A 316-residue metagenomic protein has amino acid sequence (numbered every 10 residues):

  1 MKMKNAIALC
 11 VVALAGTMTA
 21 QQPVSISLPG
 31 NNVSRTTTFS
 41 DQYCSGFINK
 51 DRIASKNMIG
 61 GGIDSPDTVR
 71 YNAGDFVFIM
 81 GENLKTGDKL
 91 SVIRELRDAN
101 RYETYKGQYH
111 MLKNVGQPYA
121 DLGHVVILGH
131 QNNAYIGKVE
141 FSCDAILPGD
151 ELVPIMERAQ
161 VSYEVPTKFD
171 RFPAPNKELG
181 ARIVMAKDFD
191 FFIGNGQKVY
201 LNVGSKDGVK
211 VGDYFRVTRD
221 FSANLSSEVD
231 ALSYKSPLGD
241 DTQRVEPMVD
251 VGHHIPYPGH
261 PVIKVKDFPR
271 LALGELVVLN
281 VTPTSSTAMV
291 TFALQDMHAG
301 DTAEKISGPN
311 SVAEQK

Functional and structural regions predicted by a protein language model:
M3-T19: Gram-negative bacterial Sec-dependent N-terminal signal peptides
M18-K316: Surface-exposed, polar/charged interaction patches used for macromolecular assembly or partner binding
